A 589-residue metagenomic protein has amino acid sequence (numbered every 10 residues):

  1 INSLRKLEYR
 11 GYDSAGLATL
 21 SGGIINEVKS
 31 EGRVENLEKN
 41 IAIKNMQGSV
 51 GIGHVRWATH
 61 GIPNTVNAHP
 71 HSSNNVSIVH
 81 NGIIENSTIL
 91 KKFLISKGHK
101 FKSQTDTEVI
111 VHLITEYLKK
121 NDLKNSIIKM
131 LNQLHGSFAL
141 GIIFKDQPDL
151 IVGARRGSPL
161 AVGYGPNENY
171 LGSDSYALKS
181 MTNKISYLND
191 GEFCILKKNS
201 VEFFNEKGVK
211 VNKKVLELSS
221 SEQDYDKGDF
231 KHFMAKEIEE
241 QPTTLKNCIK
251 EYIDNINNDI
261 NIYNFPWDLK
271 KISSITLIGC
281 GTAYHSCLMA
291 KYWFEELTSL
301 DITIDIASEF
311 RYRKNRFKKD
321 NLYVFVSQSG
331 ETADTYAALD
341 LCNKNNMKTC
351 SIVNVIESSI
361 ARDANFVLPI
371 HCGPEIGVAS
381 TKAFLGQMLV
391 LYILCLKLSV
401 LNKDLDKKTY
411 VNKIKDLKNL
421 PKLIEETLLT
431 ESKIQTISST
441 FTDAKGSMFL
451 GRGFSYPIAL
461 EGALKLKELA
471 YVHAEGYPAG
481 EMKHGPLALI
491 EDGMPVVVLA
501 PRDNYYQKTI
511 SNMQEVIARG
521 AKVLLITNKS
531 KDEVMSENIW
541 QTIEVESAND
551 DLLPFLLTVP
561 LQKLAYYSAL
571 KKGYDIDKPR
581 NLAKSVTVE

Functional and structural regions predicted by a protein language model:
I1-K227, K231, T243-K271, Y312 (+3 more regions): Conserved short alpha-helical segments that host acidic/polar catalytic motifs at enzyme active sites
L7-L17, N81-E85, G153-V162, F230-M234 (+6 more regions): Conserved phosphate/anionic-ligand binding catalytic regions in large, soluble enzymes, centered on
S49-V66, D254-W267, A290-V326, H473-L489: Glycine-rich oxoanion-binding loops at beta->alpha junctions
S137-E168, I437, T442-E468, D503 (+1 more regions): Acidic/histidine-rich
A161-N183, S308-C342, K483-E515, A548-Q562 (+1 more regions): Glycine-rich, anion-gripping cofactor-binding loops and their flanking helix/strand elements in enzyme active sites
G208, K522, A548-E589: Generic C-terminus detector
Q241-L245, I249-T276, F366-P495, A569-E589: Active-site phosphate/pyrophosphate-binding segments
K270-N419, R452, L499-I543, K572: Glycine-rich phosphate-binding loops that contact phosphosugars or nucleotide phosphates
